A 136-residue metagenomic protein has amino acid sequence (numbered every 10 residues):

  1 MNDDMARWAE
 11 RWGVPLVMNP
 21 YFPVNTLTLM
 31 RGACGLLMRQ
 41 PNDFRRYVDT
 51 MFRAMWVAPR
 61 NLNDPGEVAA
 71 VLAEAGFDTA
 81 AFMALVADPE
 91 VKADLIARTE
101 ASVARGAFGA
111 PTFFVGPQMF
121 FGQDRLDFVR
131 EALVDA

Functional and structural regions predicted by a protein language model:
M1-M55: Structural alpha/beta surface segment adjacent to cysteine/selenocysteine redox centers across thiol/disulfide enzymes
M38, R46, T50-A136: C-terminal cap of thioredoxin/glutaredoxin-like
